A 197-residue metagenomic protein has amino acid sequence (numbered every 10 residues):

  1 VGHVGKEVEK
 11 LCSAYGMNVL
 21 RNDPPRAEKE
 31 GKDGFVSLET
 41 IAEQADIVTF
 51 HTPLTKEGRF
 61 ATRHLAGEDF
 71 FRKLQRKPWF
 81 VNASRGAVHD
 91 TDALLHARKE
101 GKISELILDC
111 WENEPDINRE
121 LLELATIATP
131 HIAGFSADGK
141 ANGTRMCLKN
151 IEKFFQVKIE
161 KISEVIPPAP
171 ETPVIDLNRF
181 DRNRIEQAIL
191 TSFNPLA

Functional and structural regions predicted by a protein language model:
V1-S13: Glycine-rich adenosine-cofactor-binding loop
G2, R72, I127-P130: Short glycine/proline- and charge-enriched loop/turn segments that cap or connect secondary-structure elements
E9-L11, G31-K32, K140: A short secondary-structure junction signal
L11-S13, L20, D69-W79, E152-V157: P-loop/Walker A phosphate-binding loop and immediately adjacent motor/lid segment at beta-alpha junctions
S13-G31: NAD(P)-binding Rossmann-fold cofactor-contacting core
V19, V48, I127-A128: Short, well-ordered beta-strand core segments
R26-R119: Rossmann-like adenosine-cofactor binding region
K77-A197: Rossmann-like dinucleotide-binding domain for NAD(H)/NADP(H)
